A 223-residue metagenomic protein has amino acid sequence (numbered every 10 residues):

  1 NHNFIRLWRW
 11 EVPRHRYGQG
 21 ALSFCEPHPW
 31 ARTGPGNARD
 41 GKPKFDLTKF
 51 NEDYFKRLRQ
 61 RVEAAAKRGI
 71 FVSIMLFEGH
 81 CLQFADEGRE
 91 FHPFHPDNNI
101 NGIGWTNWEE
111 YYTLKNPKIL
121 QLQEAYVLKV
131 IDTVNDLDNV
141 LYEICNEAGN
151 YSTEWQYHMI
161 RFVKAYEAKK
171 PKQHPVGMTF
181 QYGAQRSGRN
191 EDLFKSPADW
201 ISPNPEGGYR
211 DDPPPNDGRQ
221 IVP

Functional and structural regions predicted by a protein language model:
N1-D199, R210, P215-R219: Active-site mouth of glycoside hydrolases
P205-G208: Short, acidic/turn-prone active-site loops that include or flank metal/cofactor- and phosphate-binding residues
I221-P223: Active-site core of glycosidic bond-cleaving carbohydrate-active enzymes
